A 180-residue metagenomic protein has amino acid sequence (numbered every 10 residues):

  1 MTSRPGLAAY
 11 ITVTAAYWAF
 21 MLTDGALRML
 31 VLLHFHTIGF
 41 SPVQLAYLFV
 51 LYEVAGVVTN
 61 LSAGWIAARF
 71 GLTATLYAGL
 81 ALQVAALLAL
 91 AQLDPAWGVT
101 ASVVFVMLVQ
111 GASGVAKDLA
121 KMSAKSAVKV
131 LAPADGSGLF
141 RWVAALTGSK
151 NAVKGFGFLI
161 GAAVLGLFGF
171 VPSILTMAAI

Functional and structural regions predicted by a protein language model:
S3-V54: Helix-loop boundary and gating motifs at the non-cytosolic
W18, A86, V99-A120: Hydrophobic core of transmembrane alpha-helices in multi-pass small-molecule transporters, especially MFS/SLC-type
L33, F156-I174: Transmembrane alpha-helix termini and helix-breaking/packing motifs in multi-pass membrane transporters
E53-L61, K154-G155: Residue-level signature of mid-helix packing/kink "hotspots" within the transmembrane helices of 12-pass Major
T59-L72, L165: Helix-to-loop junctions at the C-terminal end of transmembrane segments in multipass secondary transporters
A81-V99: C-terminal ends and interior cores of transmembrane alpha-helices in multi-pass membrane transporters/permeases
V109-K150: Cytoplasmic helix-loop-helix junction between adjacent transmembrane helices in 12-TM secondary transporters
